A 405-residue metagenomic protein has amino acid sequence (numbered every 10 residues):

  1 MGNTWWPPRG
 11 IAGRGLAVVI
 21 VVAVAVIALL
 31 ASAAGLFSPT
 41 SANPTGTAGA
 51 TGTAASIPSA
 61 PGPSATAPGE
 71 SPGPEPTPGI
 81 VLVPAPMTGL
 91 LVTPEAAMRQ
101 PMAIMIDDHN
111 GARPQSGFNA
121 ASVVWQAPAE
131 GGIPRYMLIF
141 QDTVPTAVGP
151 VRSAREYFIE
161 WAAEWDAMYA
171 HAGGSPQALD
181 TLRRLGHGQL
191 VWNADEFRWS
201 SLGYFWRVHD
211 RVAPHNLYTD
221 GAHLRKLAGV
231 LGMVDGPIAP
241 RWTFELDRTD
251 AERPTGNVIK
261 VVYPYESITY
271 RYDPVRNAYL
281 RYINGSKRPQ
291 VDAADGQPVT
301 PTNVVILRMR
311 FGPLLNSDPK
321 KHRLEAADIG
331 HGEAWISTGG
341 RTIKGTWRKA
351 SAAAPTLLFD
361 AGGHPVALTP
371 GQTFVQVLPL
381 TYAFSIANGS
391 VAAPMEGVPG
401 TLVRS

Functional and structural regions predicted by a protein language model:
G2-W6, G13-G15, G49, A55 (+3 more regions): A surface/extracellular/periplasmic glyco- and lipid-processing/surface-interacting theme
V18-S32: Hydrophobic membrane-insertion alpha-helices, especially the h-region of bacterial N-terminal signal peptides
L29-P44: Hydrophobic single-pass membrane-insertion segments
N43-T51: Juxtamembrane extracytosolic/periplasmic "stalk" immediately C-terminal to the first targeting helix
